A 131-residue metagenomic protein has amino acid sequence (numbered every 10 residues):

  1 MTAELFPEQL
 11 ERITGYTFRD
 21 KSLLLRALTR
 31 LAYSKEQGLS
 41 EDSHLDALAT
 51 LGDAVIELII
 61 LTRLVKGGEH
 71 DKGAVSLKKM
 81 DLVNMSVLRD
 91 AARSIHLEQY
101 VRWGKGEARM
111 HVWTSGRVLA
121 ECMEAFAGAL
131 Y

Functional and structural regions predicted by a protein language model:
M1-Y131: RNase III-family endoribonuclease catalytic core
